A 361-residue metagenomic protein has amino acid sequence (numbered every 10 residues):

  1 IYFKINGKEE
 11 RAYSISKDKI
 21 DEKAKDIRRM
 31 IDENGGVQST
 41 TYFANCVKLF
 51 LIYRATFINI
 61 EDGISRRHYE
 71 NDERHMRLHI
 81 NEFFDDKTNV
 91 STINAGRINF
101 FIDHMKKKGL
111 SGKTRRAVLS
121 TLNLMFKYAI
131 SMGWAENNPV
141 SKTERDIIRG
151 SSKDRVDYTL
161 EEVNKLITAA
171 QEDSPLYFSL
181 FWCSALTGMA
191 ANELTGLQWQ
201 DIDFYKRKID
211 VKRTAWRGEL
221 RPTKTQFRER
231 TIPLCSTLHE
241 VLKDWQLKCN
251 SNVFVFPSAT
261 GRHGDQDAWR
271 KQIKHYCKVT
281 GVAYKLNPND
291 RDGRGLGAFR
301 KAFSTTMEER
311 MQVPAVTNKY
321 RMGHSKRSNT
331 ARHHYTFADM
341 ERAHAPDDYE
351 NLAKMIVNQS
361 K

Functional and structural regions predicted by a protein language model:
K4-T92, G96, F337-D347, V357: N-terminal DNA-binding module of tyrosine recombinases/phage integrases
A12, I52-W134, P175, R262-A268 (+1 more regions): N-terminal core-binding DNA-recognition domain of tyrosine site-specific recombinases/integrases
G112, R116-V118, S131, A135-L197 (+4 more regions): Basic, Lys/Arg- and aromatic-enriched nucleic-acid-binding interface segment
S131, W182, L186-E193, H275 (+1 more regions): C-terminal catalytic core of tyrosine-transesterase DNA break-rejoin enzymes
R145, G196-L247: Conserved tyrosine-mediated DNA breakage-rejoining catalytic core shared by Y-recombinases
R149, D157, A215, M322-L352: Catalytic-site neighborhood detector that most strongly recognizes the C-terminal catalytic loop/helix of tyrosine
D201-K208, Q312-H334, N358-S360: Short, polar N-cap/turn motifs at the start of nucleic acid-interacting alpha helices
K206, C235-R291: Active-site/catalytic core of tyrosine-dependent DNA strand-transfer enzymes
